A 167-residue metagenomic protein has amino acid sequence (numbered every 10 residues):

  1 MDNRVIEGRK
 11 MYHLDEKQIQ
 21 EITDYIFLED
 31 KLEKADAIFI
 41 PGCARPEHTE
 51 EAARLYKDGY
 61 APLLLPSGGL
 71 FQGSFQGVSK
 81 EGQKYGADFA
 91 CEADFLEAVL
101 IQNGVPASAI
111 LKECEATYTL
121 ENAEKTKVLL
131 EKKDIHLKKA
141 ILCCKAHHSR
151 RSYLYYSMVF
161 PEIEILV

Functional and structural regions predicted by a protein language model:
D2-V167: A structural signal for short, hydrophobic/glycine-enriched beta-strand patches
